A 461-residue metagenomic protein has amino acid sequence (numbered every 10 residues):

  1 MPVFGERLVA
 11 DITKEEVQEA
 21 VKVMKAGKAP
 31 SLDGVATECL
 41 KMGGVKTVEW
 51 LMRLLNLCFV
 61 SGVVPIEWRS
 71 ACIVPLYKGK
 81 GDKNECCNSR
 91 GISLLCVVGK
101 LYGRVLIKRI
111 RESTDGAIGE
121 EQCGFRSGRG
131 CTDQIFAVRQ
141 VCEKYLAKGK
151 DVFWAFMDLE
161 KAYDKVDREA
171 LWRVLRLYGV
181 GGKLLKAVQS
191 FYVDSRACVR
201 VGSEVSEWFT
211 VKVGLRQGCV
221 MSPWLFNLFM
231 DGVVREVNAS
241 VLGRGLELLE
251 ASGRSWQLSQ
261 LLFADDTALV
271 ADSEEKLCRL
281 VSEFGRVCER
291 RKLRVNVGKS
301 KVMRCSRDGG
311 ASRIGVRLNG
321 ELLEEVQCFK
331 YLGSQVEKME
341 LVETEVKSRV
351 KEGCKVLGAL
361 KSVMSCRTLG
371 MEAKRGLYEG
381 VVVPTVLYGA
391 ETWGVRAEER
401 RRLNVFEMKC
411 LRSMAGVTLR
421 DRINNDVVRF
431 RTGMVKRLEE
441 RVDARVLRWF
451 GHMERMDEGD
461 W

Functional and structural regions predicted by a protein language model:
M1-C86, S93, L101, I118 (+3 more regions): Surface-exposed loop/turn segments and immediately adjacent short secondary-structure elements within folded domains
M1-V17, V63, W68-C72, E112-K165 (+6 more regions): Active-site-proximal segment of RNA-dependent polymerases
V3-L8, V17, G182, V199-C219 (+1 more regions): Short linear motifs embedded in intrinsically disordered, charge-biased segments
A10, K14-K22, W50-L57, V105-I110 (+5 more regions): Inter-domain linker/hinge segments that demarcate the starts of reverse transcriptase and RNase H-type modules
V21, Y77, I110, C142 (+7 more regions): Residues that mediate protein self-association or partner binding, especially in amphipathic alpha-helical
G27-V35, I73, N84-L94, T132-R176 (+1 more regions): Conserved catalytic palm subdomain of right-hand nucleotidyl-transferase polymerases, strongest for RNA-directed enzymes
N56, R104, K108, A162-K186: Catalytic-core region of right-hand nucleic acid polymerases
C87-I118, F136, Y163, K212-G243: Conserved pre-motif C helix in the palm subdomain of viral-like polymerases
